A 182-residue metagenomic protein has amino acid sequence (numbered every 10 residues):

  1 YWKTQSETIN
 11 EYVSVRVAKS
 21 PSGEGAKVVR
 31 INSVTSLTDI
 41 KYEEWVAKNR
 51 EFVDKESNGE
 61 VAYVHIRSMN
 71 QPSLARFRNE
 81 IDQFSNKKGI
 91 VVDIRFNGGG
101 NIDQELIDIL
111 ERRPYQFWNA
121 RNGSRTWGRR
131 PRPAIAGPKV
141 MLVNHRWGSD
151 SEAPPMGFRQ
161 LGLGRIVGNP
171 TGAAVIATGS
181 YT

Functional and structural regions predicted by a protein language model:
W2-T182: Cleft-lining beta-strand/loop regions that shape enzyme active-site pockets
